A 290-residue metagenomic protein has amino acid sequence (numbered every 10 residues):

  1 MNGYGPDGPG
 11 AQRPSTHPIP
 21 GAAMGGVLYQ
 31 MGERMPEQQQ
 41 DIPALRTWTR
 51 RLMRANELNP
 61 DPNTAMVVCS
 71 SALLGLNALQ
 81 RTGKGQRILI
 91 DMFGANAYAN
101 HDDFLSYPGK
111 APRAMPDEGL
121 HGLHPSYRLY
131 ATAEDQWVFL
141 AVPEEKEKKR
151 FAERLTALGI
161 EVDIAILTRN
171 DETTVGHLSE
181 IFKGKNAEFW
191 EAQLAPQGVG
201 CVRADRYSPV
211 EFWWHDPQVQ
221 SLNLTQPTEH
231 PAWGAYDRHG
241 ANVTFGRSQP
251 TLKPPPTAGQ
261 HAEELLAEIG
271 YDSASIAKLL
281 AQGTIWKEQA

Functional and structural regions predicted by a protein language model:
M1-V138, V142: Active-site-adjacent "lid/gating" segments in soluble enzymes
L52, E161, P231-L280: Flexible, small-/acidic-enriched active-site or ligand-binding loops
N63-S70, K146-K149, E188, Q260-E263: A structural signal for well-ordered alpha-helical segments within the folded catalytic domains of diverse enzymes
N96, N170, P209-D216, K287: Beta-rich nucleic-acid/ligand-interaction surfaces
S126-C201: Aromatic-enriched alpha-helical interface/lid elements that frame and gate functional surfaces
P196-L252: A glycine-rich dinucleotide-binding beta-alpha-beta segment and adjacent secondary-structure elements that constitute
A277-A290: Non-catalytic accessory regions
